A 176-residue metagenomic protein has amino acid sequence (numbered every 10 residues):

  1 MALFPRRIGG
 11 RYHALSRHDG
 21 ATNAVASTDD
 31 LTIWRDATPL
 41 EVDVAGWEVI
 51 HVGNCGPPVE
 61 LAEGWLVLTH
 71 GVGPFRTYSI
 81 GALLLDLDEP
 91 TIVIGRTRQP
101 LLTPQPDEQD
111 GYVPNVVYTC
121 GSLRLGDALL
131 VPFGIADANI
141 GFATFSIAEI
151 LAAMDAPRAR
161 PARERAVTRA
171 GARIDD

Functional and structural regions predicted by a protein language model:
M1-I50, V59-V113, G126-D176: Beta-rich carbohydrate-recognition and catalytic domains
S122-R124: Electrostatic interaction modules used in gene-expression and signaling proteins
